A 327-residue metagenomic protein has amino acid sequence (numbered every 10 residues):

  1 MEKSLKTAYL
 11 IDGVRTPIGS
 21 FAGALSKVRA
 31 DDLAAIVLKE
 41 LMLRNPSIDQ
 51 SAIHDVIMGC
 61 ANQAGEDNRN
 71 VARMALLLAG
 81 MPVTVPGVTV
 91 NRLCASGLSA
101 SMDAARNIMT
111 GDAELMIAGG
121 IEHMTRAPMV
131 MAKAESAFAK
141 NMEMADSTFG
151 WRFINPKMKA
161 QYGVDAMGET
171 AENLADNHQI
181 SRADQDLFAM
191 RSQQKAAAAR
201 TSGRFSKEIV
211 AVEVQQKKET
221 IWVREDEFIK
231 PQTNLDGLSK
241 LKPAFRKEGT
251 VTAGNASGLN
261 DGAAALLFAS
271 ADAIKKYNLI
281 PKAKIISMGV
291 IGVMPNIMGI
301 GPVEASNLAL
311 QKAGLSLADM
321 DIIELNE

Functional and structural regions predicted by a protein language model:
M1-V28, F149, L235-I300, E304-A313: Condensing-enzyme catalytic core mediating Claisen C-C bond formation in acyl metabolism
E2-A79, P86, T170-R182, S192 (+3 more regions): Conserved active-site "lid/cap" helical segment
R15-T16, K27, D31-I36, S47 (+1 more regions): N-terminal extracellular/periplasmic Venus flytrap/periplasmic-binding protein-like
V28, Q50, C60-M116, T148-G150 (+2 more regions): Conserved catalytic cysteine-centered active-site region of acyl-thioester-dependent Claisen-condensing enzymes
Q50-G59, P86-N91, M116-G120, D184-R191 (+3 more regions): Beta-strand segments within the central parallel beta-sheet cores of soluble alpha/beta enzyme folds
N91-E122, A175-R204, A265-D272: Active-site-proximal alpha-helical scaffold in enzymes
L115-N173: Flexible glycine-/small-residue-enriched beta->alpha junction loops that bind anionic phosphate/pyrophosphate groups
